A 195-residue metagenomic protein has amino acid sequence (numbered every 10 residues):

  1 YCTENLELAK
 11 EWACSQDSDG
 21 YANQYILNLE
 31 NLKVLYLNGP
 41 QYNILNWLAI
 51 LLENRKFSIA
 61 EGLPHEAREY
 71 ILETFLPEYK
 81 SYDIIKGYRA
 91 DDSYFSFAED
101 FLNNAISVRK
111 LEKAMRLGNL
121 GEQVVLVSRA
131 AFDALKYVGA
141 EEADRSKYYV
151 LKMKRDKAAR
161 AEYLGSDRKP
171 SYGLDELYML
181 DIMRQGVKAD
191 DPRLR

Functional and structural regions predicted by a protein language model:
Y1-Q16: Extended catalytic/binding region for NAD+/ADP-ribose chemistry, centered on the ART fold
E4-L6, L27-N31: Short, flexible loop/turn elements at secondary-structure junctions
S15-G20, L29-R195: Conserved NAD+-utilizing ADP-ribose enzyme module
A22-Q24: Short, mixed-charge low-complexity intrinsically disordered segments
